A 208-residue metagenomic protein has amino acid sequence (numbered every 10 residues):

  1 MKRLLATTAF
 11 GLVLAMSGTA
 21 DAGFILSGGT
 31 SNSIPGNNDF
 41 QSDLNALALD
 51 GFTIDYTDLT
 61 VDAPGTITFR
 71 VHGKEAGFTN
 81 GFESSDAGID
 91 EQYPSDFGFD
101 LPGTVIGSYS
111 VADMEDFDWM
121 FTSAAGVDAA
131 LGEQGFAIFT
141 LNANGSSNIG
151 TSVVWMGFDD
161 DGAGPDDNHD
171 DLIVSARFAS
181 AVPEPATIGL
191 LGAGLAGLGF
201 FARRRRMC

Functional and structural regions predicted by a protein language model:
M1-F24, I173-F201: Short, threonine-centered small-residue motifs that mark membrane-proximal processing/anchoring sites and TM-junction
L14, V61, N148-G150, D166 (+1 more regions): A generic structural signal for short, solvent-exposed coil/turn residues that cap or connect secondary-structure
G23-S152, D161: Extracellular distal adhesion/interaction modules in secreted or cell-surface proteins
R70, G157, I173-S175: Residues within well-ordered beta-strands of beta-sheet-rich folds
V127, G164, F178-S180: Short loop/turn segments at secondary-structure transitions that flank enzyme active sites
F158-G164: Short beta-strand-plus-loop segments that form exposed binding edges in beta-rich domains
P165-I173: Extracellular carbohydrate recognition
F200-C208: C-terminal membrane-anchoring or membrane-association module
